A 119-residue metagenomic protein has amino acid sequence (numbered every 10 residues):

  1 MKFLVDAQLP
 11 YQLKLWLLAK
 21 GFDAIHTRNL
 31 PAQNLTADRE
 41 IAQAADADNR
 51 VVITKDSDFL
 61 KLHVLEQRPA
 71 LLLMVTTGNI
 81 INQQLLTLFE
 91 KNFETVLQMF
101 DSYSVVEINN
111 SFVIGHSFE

Functional and structural regions predicted by a protein language model:
F3-V51: N-terminal first-folded block
I25, I53, L73-V75, V106: Hydrophobic/aromatic beta-strand patches that form the interior of the parallel beta-sheet core in alpha/beta enzyme
A32-E40, D56-S57, I80-Q84: Residues at secondary-structure transition points
E40-Q43, L85-N92: Short, surface-exposed amphipathic charged segments that create phosphate/polyanion-binding patches used for binding
N49-H63: Acidic, metal-binding active-site segment of PIN/NYN-like and related structure-specific nucleases
L60-F89: Mid-chain, well-packed structural core segment of small domains
T95-E119: Charged phosphate-binding loop/patch that engages nucleotide di/tri-phosphates or the phosphate backbone of nucleic
